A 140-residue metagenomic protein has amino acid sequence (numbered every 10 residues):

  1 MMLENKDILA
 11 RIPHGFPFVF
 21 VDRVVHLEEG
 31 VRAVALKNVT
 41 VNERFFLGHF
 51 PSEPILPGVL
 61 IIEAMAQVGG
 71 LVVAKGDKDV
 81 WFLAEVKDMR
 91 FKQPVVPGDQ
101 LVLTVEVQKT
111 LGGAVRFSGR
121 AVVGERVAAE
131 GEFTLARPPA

Functional and structural regions predicted by a protein language model:
M2, V68-V102, L135-A136: Hydrophobic beta-strand-centered segment that forms part of the acyl-chain substrate-binding groove
L3-G15, K78: Short aromatic-glycine motifs in intrinsically disordered, low-complexity regions
L9, S52, F91-Q93: Beta-strand-rich interaction surfaces with strong enrichment in secreted/lumenal proteins
F16-L56: Catalytic strand-loop segment that frames the active site of acyl-thioester-processing enzymes
F18-F20, L101, V115: Hydrophobic core residues within well-ordered beta-strands of beta-rich domains
D22-V25, K87, K92, T104-Q108 (+1 more regions): Conserved positions in beta-strands of structured domains
E29-G30, V95-P97, Q108-A140: HotDog/MaoC-like acyl-thioester-processing domains
E43, L47-G70, L83: Compact, glycine-rich, soluble single-domain proteins
